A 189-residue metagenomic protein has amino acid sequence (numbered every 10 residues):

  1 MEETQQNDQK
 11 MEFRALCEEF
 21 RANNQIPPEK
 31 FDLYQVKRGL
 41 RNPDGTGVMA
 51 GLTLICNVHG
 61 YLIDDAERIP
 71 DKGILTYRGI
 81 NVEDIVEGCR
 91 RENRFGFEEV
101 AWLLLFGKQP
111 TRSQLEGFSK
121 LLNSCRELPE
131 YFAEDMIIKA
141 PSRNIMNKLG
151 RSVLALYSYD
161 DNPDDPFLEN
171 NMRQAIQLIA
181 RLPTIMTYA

Functional and structural regions predicted by a protein language model:
E2-A189: Hydrophobic alpha-helical bundle cores within soluble ligand-binding/oligomerization subdomains
